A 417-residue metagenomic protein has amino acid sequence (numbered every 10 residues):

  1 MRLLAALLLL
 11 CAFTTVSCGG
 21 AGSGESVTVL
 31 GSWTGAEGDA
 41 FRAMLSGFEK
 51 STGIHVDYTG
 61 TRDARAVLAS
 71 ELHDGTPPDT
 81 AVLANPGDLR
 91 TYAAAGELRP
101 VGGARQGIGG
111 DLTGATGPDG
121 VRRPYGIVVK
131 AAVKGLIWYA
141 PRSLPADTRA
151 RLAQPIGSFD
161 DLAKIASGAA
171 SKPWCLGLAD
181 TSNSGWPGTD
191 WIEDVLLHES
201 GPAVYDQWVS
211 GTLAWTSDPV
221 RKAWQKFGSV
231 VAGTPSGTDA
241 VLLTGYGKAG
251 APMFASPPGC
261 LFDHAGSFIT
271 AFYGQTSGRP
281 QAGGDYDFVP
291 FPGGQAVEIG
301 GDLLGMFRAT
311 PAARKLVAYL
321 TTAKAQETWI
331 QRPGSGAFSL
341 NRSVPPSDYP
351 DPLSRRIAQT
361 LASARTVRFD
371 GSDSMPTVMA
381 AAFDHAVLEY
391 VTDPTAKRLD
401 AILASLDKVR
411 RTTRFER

Functional and structural regions predicted by a protein language model:
F13-L30: C-terminal region of N-terminal signal peptides and the immediate post-cleavage residues of exported proteins
E25-R90, A104-D111: Early extracytoplasmic/lumenal segment of secretory-pathway proteins
G60-L68, G157-L162, D239-A255: Short helix-initiation/N-cap motifs at beta->coil->alpha
A84-L136: Hinge/lid segment of periplasmic solute-binding proteins
Y125-V128, D160-L213: Extracytoplasmic/periplasmic solute-binding protein
D206-T244: Glycine-centered hinge/linker elements that transmit conformational signals in sensory and ligand-binding systems
A265, Q275-G336: Extracytoplasmic/periplasmic substrate-recognition and gating elements
Q359-R417: Conserved C-terminal helix/tail region of periplasmic/extracytoplasmic solute-binding proteins
